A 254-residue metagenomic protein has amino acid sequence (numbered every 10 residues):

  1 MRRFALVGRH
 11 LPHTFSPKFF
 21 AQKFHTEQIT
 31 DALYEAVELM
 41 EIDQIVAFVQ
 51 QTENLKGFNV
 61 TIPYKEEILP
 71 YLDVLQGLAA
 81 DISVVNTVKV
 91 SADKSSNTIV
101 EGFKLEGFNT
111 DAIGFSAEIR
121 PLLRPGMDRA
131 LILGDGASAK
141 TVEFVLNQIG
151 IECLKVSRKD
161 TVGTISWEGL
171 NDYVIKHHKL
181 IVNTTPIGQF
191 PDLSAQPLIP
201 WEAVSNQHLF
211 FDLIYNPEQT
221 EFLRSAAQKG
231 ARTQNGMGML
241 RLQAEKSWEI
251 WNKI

Functional and structural regions predicted by a protein language model:
R2-L122: Phosphate/diphosphate ligand-binding glycine-rich loop within oxidoreductases
G8, N109-I113, I119, L123 (+1 more regions): Glycine-rich adenosine-cofactor-binding loop
E35, L131, L154: Conserved beta-strand positions in the Rossmann-like core of class I SAM-dependent methyltransferases
V60-E67, S138, P186-Q189, N216: Short glycine-rich anion-binding loops that position phosphate/pyrophosphate groups of nucleotides and phosphorylated
A117, R232-I254: Active-site capping/gating segments
Q148-S166: NAD(P)-binding Rossmann-fold cofactor-contacting core
G163-Q234: Rossmann-like adenosine-cofactor binding region
